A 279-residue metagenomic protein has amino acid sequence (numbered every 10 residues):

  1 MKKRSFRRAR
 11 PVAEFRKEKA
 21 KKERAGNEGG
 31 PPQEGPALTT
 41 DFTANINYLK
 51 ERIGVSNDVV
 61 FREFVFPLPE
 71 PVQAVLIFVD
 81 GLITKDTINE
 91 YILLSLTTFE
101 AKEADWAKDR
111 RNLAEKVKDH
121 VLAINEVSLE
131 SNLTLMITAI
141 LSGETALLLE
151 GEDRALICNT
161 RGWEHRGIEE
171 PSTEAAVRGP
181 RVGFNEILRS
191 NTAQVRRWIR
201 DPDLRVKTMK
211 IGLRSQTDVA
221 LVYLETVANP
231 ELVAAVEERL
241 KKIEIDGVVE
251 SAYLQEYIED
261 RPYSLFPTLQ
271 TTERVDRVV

Functional and structural regions predicted by a protein language model:
M1-V279: Membrane-embedded alpha-helical signal segments
